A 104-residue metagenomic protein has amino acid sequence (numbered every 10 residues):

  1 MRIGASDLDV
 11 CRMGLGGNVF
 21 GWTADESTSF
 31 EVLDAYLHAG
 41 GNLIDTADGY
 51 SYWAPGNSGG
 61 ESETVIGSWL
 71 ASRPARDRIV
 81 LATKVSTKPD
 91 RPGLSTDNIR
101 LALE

Functional and structural regions predicted by a protein language model:
M1-V80: N-terminal binding-site loop/beta-alpha segment at the start of enzyme catalytic domains that lines or forms
D77-P89: A short, structured active-site edge motif that brings together acidic residues
T87-E104: Glycine/proline-rich, positively charged, aromatic-decorated active-site loop/lid region on the catalytic face
